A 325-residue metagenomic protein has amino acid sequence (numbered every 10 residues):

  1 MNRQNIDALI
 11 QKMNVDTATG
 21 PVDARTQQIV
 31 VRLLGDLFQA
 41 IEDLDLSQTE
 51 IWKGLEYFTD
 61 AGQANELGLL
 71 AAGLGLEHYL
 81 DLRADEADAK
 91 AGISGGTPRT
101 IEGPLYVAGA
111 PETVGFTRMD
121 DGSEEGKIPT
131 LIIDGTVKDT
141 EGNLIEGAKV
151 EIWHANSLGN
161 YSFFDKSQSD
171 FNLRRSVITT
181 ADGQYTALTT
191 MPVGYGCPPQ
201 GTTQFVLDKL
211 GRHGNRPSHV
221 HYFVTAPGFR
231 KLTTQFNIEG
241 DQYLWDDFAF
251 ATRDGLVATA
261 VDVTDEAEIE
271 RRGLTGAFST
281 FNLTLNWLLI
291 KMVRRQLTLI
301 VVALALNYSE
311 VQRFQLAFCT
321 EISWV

Functional and structural regions predicted by a protein language model:
N2-I300, I322: Beta-strand-dominated extracellular/periplasmic modules and repeats in secreted or surface-exposed proteins
N307-Y308: Intrinsic-disorder-associated, low-complexity terminal segments enriched in Asp/Asn/His/Tyr and depleted of Lys/Arg
R313-L316: Cationic, low-complexity basic patches in intrinsically disordered or flexible, solvent-exposed regions
V325: Nucleic acid-binding interface residues in structured DNA/RNA-binding domains, emphasizing the DNA-engaging scaffolds
